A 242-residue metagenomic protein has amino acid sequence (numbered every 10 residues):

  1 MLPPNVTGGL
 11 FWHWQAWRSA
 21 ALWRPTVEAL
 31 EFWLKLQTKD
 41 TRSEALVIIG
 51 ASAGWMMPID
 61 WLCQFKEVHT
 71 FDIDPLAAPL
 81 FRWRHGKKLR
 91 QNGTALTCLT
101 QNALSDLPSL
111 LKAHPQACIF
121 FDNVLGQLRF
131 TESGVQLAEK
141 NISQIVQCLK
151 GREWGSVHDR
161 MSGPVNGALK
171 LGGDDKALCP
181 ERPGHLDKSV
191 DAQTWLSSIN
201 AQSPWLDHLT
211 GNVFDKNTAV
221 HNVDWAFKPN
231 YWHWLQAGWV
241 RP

Functional and structural regions predicted by a protein language model:
M1-S43: Class I SAM-dependent methyltransferase Rossmann-like catalytic core, especially the SAM/SAH-binding loop
R42-G54: Conserved class I S-adenosyl-L-methionine
S52-F65: Conserved SAM-binding loop of SAM-dependent methyltransferases across substrates and taxa, primarily the Class I
D74: Conserved SAM/SAH-binding beta-strand->alpha-helix loop
W83-A113: S-adenosyl-L-methionine
L110, Q116-V135: A short SAM/SAH-binding and catalytic strip from SAM-dependent methyltransferases
F120-F121, N141-Q144, C148-S162: Conserved beta-strand signature within the Rossmann-like core of class I S-adenosyl-L-methionine
S162-P242: Charged, low-complexity C-terminal accessory regions
